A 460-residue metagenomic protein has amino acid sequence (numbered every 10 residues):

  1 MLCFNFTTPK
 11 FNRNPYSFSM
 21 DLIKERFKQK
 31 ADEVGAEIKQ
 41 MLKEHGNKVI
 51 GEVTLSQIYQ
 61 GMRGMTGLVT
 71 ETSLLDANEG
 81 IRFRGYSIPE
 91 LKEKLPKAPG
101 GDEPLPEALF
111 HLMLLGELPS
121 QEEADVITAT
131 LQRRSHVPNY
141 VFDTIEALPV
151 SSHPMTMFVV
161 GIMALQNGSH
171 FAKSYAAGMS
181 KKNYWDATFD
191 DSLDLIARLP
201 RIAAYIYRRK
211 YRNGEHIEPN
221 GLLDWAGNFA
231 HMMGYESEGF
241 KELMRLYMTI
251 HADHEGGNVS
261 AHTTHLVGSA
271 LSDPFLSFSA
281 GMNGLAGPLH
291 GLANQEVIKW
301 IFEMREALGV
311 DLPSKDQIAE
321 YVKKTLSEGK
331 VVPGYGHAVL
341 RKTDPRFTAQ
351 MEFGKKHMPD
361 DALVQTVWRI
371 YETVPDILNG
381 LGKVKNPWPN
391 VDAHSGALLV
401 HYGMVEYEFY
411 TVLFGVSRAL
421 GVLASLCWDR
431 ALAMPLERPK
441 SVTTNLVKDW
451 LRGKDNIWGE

Functional and structural regions predicted by a protein language model:
F6-T8, R13: Generic detector of N-terminal low-structure segments
F18-E460: Hydrophobic alpha-helical bundle cores within soluble ligand-binding/oligomerization subdomains
